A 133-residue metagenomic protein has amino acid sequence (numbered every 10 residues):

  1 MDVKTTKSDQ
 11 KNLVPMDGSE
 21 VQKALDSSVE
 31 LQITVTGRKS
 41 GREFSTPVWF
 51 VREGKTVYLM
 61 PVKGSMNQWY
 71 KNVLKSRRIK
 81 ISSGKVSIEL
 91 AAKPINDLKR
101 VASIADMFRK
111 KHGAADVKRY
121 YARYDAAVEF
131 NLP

Functional and structural regions predicted by a protein language model:
M1-E30: Extreme N-terminal tail/first-helix region
T6-K11, G64-P133: Short, structured beta-strand-loop surface elements
M16, T36, I95-K99: Short coil/turn linker and secondary-structure boundary residues
S19-E20, R52, S83, S87: Generic signal for short, ordered secondary-structure residues within or immediately flanking folded domains
V21-K23, Y58-K71: Covalent nucleotidyltransferase core used to form phosphodiester bonds in nucleic acids
D26-S28, E43, L74, R123: Short, solvent-exposed coil/turn segments
S28-V62, I79: Short beta-strand segments
